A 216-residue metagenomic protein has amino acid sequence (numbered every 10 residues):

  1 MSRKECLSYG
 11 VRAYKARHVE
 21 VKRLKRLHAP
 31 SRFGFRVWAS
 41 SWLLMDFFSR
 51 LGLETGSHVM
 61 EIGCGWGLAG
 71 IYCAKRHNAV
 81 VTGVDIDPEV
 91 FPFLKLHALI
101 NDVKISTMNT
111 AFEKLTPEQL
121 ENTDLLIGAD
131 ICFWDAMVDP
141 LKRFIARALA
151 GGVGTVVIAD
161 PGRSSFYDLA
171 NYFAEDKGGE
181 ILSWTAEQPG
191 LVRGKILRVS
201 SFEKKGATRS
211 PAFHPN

Functional and structural regions predicted by a protein language model:
M1-N216: S-adenosylmethionine-dependent methyltransferases
